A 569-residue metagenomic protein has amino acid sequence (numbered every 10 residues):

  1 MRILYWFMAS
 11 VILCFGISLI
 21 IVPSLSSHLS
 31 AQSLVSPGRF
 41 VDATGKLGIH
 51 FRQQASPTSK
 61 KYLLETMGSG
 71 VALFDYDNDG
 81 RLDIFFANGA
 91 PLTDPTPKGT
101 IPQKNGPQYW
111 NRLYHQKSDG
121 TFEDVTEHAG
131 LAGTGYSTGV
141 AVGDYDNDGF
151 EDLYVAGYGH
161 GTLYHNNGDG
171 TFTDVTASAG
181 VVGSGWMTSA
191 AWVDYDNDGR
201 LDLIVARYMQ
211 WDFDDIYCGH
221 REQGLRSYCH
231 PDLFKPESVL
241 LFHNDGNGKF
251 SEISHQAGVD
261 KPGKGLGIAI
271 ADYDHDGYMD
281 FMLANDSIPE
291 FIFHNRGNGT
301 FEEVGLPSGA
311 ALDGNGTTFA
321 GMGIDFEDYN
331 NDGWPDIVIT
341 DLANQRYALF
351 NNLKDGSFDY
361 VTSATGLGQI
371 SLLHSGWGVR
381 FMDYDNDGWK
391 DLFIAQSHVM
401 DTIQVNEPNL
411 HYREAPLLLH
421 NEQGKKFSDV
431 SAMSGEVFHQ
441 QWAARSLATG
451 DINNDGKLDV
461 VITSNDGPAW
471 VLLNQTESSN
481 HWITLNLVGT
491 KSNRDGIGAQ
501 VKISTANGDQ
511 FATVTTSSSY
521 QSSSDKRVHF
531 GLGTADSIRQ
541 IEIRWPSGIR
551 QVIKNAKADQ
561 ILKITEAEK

Functional and structural regions predicted by a protein language model:
S33-S36, P57, Q369, H411-L417 (+1 more regions): Gly/Ser/Thr/Pro-enriched helix-cap/hinge segments flanking short amphipathic alpha-helices
F40-D42, T121-G130, T171-V181, K249-V259 (+3 more regions): Blade-edge beta-strand/turn elements of extracellular beta-propeller and related beta-sheet repeat scaffolds
I49-G70, P107, A129-A141, G180-A191 (+8 more regions): Repeat-based blade/solenoid architectures
K60, G68-N78, H115, S137-F150 (+11 more regions): Beta-propeller blade termini
I84-N88, D148-G157, L203-R207, D280-N285 (+4 more regions): Hydrophobic beta-strand segments that make up the repeating blades of beta-propeller and related beta-repeat
A87-G106, Y208-F234, A395-H411: Short, conserved, GDST-rich strand-edge loop motifs in beta-rich repeat architectures
W110-Q116, S238-N244, N351, E414-N421: Beta-propeller blade signature
E127-V142, A156-Y195, Q210-D232, E237: Asp-box/WD-like beta-propeller blade repeats and closely related beta-sheet repeat scaffolds
